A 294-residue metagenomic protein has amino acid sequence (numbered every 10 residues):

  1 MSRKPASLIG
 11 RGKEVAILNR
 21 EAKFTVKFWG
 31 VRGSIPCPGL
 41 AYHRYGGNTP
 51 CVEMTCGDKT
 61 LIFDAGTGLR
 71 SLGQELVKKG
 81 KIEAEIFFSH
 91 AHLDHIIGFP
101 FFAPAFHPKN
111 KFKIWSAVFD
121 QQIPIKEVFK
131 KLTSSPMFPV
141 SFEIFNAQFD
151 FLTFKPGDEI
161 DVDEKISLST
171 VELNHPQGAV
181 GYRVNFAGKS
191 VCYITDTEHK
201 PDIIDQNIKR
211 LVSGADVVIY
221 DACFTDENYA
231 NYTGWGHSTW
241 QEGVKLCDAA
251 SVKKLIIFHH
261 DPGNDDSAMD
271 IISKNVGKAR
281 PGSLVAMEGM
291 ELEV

Functional and structural regions predicted by a protein language model:
M1-S2, T239: Compositionally biased, intrinsically disordered low-complexity regions used as flexible
R3-C192, I203, I208, M269-V294: Binuclear metal-dependent hydrolase catalytic cores
S190, K200-E288: Cap/insert and terminal regions of metallo-dependent hydrolase folds
